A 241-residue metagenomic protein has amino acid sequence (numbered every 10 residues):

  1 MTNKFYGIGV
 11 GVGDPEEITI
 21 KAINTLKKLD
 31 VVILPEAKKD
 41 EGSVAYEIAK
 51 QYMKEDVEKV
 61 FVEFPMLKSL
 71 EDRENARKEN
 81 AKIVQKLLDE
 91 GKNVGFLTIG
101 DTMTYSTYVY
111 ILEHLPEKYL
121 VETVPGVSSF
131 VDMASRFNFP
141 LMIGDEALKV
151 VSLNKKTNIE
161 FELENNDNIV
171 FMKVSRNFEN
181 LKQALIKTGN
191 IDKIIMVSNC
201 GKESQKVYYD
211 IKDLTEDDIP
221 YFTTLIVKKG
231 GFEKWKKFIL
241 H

Functional and structural regions predicted by a protein language model:
M1-P15, I20-A22, K27-Y119, Y208 (+2 more regions): Class I S-adenosyl-L-methionine
M1-T2, N24-T25, L88-D89, F96 (+5 more regions): Solvent-exposed alpha-helices and their adjacent loops that cap or buttress functional pockets in soluble metabolic
F5, L163-H241: A contiguous loop/helix-start segment that scaffolds small-molecule binding in enzyme catalytic cores
D30-V31, F139, N168: Well-ordered beta-strand positions
L34, F61, F96-T98, T123-G126 (+3 more regions): General beta-strand structural signal in soluble alpha/beta enzymes
K39-G42, L67, S128-V131, F178 (+1 more regions): Short gly/pro/ser/thr-enriched loop/turn and capping motifs at secondary-structure boundaries
E79-L87, L141-S152, D213-T224: A polyampholytic, Gly/Pro-enriched intrinsically disordered region
M103-N165, G230-E233: Class I SAM-dependent methyltransferase SAM-binding "motif I" and its flanking Rossmann-like core
